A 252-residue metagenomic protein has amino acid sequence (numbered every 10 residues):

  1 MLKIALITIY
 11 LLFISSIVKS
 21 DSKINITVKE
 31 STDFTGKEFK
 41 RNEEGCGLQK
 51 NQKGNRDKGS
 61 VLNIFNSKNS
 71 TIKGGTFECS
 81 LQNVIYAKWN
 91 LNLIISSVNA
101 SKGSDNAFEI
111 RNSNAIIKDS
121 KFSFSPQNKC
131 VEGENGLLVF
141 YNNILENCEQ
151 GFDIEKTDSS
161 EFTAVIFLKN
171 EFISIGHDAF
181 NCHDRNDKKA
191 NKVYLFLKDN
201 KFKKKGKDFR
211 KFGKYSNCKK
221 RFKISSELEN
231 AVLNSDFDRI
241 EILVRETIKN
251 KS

Functional and structural regions predicted by a protein language model:
L2-Y10: Sec-dependent signal peptide recognition, specifically the positively charged N-region followed immediately by
V18-S252: Extracellular beta-rich repeat passengers
